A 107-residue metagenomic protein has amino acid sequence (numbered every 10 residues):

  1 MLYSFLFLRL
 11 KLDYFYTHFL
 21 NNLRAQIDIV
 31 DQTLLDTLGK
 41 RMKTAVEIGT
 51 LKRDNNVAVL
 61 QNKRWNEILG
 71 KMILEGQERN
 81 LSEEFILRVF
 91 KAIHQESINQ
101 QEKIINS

Functional and structural regions predicted by a protein language model:
M1-S107: Domain-level signature for soluble enzymes in the chorismate/prephenate branch of the shikimate pathway
